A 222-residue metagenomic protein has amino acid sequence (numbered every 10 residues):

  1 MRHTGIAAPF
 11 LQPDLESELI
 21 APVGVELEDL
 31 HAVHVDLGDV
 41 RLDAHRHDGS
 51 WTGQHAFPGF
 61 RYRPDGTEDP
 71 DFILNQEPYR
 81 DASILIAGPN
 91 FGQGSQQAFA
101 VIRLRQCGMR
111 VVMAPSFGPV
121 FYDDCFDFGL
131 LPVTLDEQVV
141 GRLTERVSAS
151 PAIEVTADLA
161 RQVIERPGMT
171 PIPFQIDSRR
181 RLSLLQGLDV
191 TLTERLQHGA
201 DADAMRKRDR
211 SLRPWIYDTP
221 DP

Functional and structural regions predicted by a protein language model:
M1-P222: Cytosolic catalytic domains that perform sulfur/thiol-centered chemistry
